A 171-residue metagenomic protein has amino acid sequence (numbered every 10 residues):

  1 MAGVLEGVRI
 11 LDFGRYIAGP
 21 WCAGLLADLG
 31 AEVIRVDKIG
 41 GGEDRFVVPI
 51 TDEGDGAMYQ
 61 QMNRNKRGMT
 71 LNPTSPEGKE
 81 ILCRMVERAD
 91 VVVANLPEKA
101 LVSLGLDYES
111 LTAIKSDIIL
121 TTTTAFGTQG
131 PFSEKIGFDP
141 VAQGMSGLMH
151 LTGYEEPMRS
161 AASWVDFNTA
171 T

Functional and structural regions predicted by a protein language model:
M1-T171: N-terminal helix-loop segment corresponding to the beta1-alpha1 unit of nucleotide/adenylate-binding folds
